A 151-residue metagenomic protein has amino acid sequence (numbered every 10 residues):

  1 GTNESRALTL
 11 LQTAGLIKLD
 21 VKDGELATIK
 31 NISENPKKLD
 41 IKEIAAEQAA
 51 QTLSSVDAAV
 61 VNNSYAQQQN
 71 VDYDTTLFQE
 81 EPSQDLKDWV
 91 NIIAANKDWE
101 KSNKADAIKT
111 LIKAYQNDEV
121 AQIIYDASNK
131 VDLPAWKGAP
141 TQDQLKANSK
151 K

Functional and structural regions predicted by a protein language model:
G1, L16, A46-E47, N63-A66 (+2 more regions): Solvent-exposed coil/turn segments that connect beta secondary-structure elements in extracytoplasmic/periplasmic
G1-E34, D88, S102, Q122: Bilobed "Venus flytrap"/periplasmic-binding protein-like clamshell domains and structurally analogous long
N3-A7, T52, K104-A107, L111 (+3 more regions): Stable alpha-helical elements in mature extracytoplasmic
S5-L10, K30-V60, S64-Y65: Short helices/loops that flank or line small-molecule/ion binding pockets
R6-Q12, K113-K137: Periplasmic-binding protein-like
S55, Q68-E81, K150: Ligand-binding "clamshell"
W89-T110: A bilobed periplasmic-binding-protein/Venus flytrap-type ligand-binding module shared by bacterial periplasmic
P134-K151: Short, low-complexity, Pro/Ser/Thr/Gly-rich segments in the mature regions of secreted, periplasmic
